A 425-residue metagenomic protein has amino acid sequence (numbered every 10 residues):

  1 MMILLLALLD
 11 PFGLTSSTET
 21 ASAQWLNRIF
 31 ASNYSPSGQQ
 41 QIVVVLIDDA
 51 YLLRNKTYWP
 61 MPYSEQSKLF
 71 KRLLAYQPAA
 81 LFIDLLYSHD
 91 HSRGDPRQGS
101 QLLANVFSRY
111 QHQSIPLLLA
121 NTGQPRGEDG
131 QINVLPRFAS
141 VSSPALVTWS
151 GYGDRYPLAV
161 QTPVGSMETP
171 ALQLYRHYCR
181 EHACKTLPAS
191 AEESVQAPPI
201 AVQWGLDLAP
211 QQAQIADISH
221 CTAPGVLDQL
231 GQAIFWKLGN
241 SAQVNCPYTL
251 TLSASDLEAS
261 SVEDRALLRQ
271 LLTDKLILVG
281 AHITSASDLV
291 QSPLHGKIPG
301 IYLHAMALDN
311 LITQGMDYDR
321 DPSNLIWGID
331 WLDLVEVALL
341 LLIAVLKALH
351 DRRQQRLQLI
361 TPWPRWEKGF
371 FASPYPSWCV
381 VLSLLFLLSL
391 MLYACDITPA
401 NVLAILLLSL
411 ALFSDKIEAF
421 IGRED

Functional and structural regions predicted by a protein language model:
M1-E336, D415-D425: Flexible inter-domain connectors and hinge/loop segments
P322-Q355, A404-L412: Selective detector of the "anchor" transmembrane alpha-helix that sits immediately C-terminal
L341-L385, Y393, I417-R423: Juxtamembrane interface at the cytosolic side of transmembrane helices
L387, S409-E418: Intrinsic low-complexity, glycine/proline- and repeat-rich, mixed-charge intrinsically disordered regions appended
A394-L407: Loop-to-transmembrane alpha-helix initiation sites
